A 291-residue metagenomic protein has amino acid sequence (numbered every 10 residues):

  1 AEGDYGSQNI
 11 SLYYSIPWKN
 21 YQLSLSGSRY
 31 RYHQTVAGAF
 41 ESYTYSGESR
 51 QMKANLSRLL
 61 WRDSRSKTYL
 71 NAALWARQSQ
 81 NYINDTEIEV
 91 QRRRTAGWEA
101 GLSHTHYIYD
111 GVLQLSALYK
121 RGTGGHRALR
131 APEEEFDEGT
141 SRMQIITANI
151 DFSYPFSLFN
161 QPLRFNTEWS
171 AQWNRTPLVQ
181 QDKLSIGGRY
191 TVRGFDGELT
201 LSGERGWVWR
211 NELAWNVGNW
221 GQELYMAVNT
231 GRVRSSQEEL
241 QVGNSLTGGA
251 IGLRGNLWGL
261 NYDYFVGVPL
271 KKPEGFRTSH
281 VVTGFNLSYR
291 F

Functional and structural regions predicted by a protein language model:
A1, L12, L25-R31, L70-Q78 (+6 more regions): Transmembrane beta-barrel strands of outer-membrane/channel proteins
A1-Y109, S279-R290: Gram-negative/organellar outer-membrane beta-barrel architecture
Y5, L23, Y32-A37, S79-I83 (+6 more regions): Outer-membrane beta-barrel proteins
G6-I10, E48-M52, R92-W98, R142-I146 (+5 more regions): Residues that define the transmembrane beta-barrel architecture of outer-membrane proteins
I16, R58-L60, H104-H106, F152-F156 (+4 more regions): Residue-level signature of outer-membrane beta-barrel architecture
K19-L25, H33, R62-T68, I108-L113 (+3 more regions): Repeated loop/turn-to-beta-strand initiation elements of outer-membrane beta-barrel proteins
Y82-G221, A227-T230, R234-S236: C-terminal outer-membrane beta-barrel translocator/porin domains of Gram-negative envelope proteins and their
I150, L253-N261, S279-F291: Outer-membrane beta-barrel "beta-signal"
